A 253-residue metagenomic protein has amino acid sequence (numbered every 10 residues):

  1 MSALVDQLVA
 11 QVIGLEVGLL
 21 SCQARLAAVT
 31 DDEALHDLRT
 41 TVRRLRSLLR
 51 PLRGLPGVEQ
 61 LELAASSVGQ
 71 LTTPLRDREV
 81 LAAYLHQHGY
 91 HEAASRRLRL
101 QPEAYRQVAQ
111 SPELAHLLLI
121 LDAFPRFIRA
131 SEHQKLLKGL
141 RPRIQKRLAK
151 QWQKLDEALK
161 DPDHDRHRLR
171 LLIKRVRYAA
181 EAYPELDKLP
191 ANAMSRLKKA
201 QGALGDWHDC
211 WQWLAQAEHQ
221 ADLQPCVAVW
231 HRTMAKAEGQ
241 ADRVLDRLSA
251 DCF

Functional and structural regions predicted by a protein language model:
M1-F253: Function-determining surface determinants
